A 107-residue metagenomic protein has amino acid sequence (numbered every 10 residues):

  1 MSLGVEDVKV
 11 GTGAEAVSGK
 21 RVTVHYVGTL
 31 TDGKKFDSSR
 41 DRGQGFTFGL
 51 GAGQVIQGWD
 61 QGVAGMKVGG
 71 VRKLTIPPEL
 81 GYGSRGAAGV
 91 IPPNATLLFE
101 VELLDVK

Functional and structural regions predicted by a protein language model:
M1-K107: Cross-family detector of peptidyl-prolyl cis-trans isomerase
